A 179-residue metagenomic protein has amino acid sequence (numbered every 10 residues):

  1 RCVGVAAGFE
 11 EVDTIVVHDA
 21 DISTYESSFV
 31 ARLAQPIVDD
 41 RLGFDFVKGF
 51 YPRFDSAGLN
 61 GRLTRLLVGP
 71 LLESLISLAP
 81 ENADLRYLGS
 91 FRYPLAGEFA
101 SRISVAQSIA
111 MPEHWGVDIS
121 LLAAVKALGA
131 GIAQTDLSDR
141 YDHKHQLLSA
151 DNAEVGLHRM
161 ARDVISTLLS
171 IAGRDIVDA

Functional and structural regions predicted by a protein language model:
R1-G8, T64, V68, L122: Short, conserved alpha-helix that lines the donor NDP-sugar binding/gating region of sugar-transfer enzymes
F9-S23: Short beta-strand-to-loop acidic/aromatic patch adjacent to the donor-nucleotide binding site
E11-V12, R41-F44, A130: Short, high-confidence coil segments that cap the C-terminus of an alpha-helix and link into the following beta-strand
T24-Y51: Conserved donor-nucleotide/metal-binding helix-loop-beta segment in metal-dependent transferases, i.e., the alpha-helix
S28, L66, S104, S120: Active-site phosphate/pyrophosphate-handling residues
R41-D55, G61-F91: Short, flexible, basic/aromatic active-site loop/helix in glycosyltransferases
S74-W115, A127-A130: Aromatic-glycine-rich donor-binding/catalytic loop that engages nucleotide-sugar donors across glycosyltransferases
W115, I119-A179: C-terminal catalytic/acceptor-binding lobe
